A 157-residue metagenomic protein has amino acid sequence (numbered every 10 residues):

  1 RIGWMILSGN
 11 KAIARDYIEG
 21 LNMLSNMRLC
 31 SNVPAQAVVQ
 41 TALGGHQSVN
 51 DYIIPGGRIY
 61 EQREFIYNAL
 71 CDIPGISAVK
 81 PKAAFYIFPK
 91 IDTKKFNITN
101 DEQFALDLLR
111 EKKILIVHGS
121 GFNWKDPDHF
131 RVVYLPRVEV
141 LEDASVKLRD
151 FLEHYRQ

Functional and structural regions predicted by a protein language model:
R1, Q62-R63, R131, K147: Short, cationic motifs built from Arg/Lys/His that form the positively charged side of catalytic pockets
R1-G57, Y67-N68, L152: Conserved core segment of the aminotransferase class I/II
G3, V39, I59-Y60, I87 (+2 more regions): Generic structural signal for small/hydrophobic residues in well-ordered secondary structure, especially within
S8-G9, G44, K90-D92, L135-R137: Residue-level recognition of strand-loop junctions within catalytic nucleotide-signaling folds
Q40, G56-L70, A78-D92: Conserved glycine-rich beta-strand-loop-beta hairpin in the small C-terminal domain of fold type I
N97-T99, D107-I116, F122-Q157: PLP-dependent enzyme catalytic core of the Aspartate aminotransferase-like
F104: Short active-site alpha-helical segment characteristic of glycosyltransferases and processive polysaccharide synthases
